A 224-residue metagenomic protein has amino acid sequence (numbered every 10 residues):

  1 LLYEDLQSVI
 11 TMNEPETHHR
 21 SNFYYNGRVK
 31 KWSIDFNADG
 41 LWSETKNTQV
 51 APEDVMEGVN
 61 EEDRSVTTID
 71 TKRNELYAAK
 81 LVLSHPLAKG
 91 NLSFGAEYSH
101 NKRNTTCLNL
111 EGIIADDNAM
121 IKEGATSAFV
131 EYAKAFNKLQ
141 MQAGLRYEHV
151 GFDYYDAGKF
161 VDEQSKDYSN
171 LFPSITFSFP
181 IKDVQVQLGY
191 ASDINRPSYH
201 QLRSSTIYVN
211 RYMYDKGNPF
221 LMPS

Functional and structural regions predicted by a protein language model:
L2-E4, D54-R64, K159-V161, S204-D215: Solvent-exposed loop segments that connect transmembrane elements
V9-D156, P180, V184-Q185: Face-selective signature of the C-terminal outer-membrane beta-barrel domain
M12, D117-E123, E163-K166, I194-S224: Outer-membrane beta-barrel signature, preferentially recognizing the C-terminal barrel domain of Gram-negative
L76, Y168-N170: Generic structural signal for well-ordered secondary structure
G144, Q187-G189, Y199-Q201: Short low-complexity stretches enriched in small and charged residues
L171-F177: Feature captures outer-membrane beta-barrel proteins of Gram-negative bacteria and organelles
K182-A191, P223-S224: Membrane-embedded beta-barrel scaffold of Gram-negative outer-membrane proteins
